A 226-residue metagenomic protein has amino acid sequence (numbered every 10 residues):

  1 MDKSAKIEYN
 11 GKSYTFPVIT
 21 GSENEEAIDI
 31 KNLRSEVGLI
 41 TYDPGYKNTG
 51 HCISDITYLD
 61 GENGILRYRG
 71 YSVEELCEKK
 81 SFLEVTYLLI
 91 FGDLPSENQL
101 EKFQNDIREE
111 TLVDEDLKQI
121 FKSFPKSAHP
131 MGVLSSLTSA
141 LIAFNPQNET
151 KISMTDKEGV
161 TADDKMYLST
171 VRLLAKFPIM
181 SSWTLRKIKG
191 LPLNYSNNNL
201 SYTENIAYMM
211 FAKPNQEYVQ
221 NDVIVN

Functional and structural regions predicted by a protein language model:
D2-N226: Hydrophobic alpha-helical bundle cores within soluble ligand-binding/oligomerization subdomains
